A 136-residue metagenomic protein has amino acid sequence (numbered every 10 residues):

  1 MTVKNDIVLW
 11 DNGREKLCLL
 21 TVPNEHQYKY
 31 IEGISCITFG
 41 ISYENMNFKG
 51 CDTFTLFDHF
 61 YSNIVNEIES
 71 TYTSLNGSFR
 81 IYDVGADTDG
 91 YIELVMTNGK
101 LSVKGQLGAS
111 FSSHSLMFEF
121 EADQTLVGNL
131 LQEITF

Functional and structural regions predicted by a protein language model:
N5, N12-V22, K29: N-terminal intrinsically disordered, cationic/polar leader segments that include organellar targeting peptides
R14, N45-K49, D87, F111-S113: Glycine-centered tight beta-turn/hairpin loop motif at sheet-sheet or coil-to-beta transitions
C18-V22, K49-F57, G105, H114-A122: Short amphipathic beta-strand/extended segments with alternating polar/hydrophobic composition
I31-T38, T88-A109: Intrinsic, low-complexity N-terminal interaction/targeting segments
I31-T73: Short, well-structured hydrophobic secondary-structure segments
Y43-N47, D58, N98, L107-F111 (+1 more regions): Beta-strand elements of well-folded, non-transmembrane domains
T73-T97: DNA polymerase processivity clamps
L107-F136: Mixed-charge, glycine-accented linear interaction segment located at domain edges/termini
